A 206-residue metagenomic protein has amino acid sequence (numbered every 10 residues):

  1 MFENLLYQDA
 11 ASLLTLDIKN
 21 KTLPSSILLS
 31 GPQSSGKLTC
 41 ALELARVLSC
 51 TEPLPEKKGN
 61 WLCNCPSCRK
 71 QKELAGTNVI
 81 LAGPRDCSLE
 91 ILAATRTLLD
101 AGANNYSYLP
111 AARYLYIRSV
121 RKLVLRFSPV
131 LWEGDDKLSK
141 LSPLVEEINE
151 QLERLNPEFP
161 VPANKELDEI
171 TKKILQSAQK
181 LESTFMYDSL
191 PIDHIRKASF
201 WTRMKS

Functional and structural regions predicted by a protein language model:
F2-S206: Clamp-loader machinery-focused feature within the broader ASCE/P-loop NTPase space
